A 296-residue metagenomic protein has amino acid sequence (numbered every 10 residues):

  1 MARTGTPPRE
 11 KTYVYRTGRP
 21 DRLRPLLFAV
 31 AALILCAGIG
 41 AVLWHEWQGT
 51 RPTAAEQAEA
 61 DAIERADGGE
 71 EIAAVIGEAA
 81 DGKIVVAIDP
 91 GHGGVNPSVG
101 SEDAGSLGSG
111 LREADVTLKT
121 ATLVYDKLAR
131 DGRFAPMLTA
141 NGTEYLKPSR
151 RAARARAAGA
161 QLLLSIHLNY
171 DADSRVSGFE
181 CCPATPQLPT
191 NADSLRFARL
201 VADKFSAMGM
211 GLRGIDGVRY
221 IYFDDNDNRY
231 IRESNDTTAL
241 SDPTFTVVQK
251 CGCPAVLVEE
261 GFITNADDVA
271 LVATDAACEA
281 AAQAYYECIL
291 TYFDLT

Functional and structural regions predicted by a protein language model:
M1-P25: N-terminal Lys/Arg-rich, disordered targeting/topogenic segments
T6, R22, A62-G68, G82-K83 (+1 more regions): Short linear motifs in intrinsically disordered/low-complexity regions
E10-K11, L23, A55, G93 (+2 more regions): A generic alpha-helix propensity feature with a strong bias for hydrophobic helices
G18-F28, A37, A41-E64, A73-G77 (+1 more regions): Active-site-proximal helix/loop segments of hydrolytic enzymes
V30-A32: Single-pass type I membrane protein transmembrane segment
E70-I84: A short, basic/flexible loop-to-alpha-helix module at the beginning of a structural domain
K83-G110: Short glycine-rich His-centered loop
